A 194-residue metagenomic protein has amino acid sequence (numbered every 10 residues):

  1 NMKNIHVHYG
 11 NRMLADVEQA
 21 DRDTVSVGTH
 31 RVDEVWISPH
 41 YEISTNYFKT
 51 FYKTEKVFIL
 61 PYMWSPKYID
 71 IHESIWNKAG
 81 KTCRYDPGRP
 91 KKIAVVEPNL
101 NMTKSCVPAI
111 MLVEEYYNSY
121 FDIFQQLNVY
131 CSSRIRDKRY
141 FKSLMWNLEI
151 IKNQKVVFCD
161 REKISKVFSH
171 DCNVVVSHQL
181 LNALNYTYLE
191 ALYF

Functional and structural regions predicted by a protein language model:
N1-R31, I43, F158-H178: Extended catalytic core of nucleotide-activated donor transferases of GT-like folds
M2, V27, F51-Y52, E115 (+2 more regions): Short, surface-exposed basic-aromatic patches at helix termini and helix-loop junctions that form
N4, V35, Q126-L127: Hydrophobic/aromatic residues located in beta-strands of well-ordered beta-sheets within soluble catalytic
I5-G10, S38, L60, F194: Generic beta-sheet signal
L14-A20, N46-Y47, I69-I71, N185-T187: Short, charged, surface-exposed secondary-structure boundary motifs
R22-S38, L148-N153: Structural recognition of alpha->loop->beta junctions
E42-K155: Conserved catalytic-core segment of nucleotide-activated headgroup transferases in glycan assembly
R136-L192: Donor nucleotide-activated moiety binding/catalytic core segment of transferases that use nucleotide-activated donors
